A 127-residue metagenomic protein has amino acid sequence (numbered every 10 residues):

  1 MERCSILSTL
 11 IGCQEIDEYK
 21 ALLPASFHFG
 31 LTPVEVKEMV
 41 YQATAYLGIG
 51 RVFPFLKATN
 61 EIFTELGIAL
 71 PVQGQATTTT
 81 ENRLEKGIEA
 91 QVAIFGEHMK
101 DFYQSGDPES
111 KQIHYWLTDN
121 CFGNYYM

Functional and structural regions predicted by a protein language model:
M1, C13, K20, F27-H28 (+1 more regions): Acidic, glycine/proline-rich low-complexity segments that act as flexible tails and inter-domain linkers
E2-L10, L23, V36-V40: Short, structured motif recognition centered on aromatic/hydrophobic residues
T9, Q14, G48: Short coil/turn motifs at helix boundaries and re-entrant loops, enriched in small/polar and proline residues
D17-E18, E38: A cross-family "folded-core" feature that marks the main globular domain of proteins
L31-E35: Winged helix-turn-helix DNA-binding recognition segment
E38, T44-G50: Substrate/cofactor-recognition hotspot
